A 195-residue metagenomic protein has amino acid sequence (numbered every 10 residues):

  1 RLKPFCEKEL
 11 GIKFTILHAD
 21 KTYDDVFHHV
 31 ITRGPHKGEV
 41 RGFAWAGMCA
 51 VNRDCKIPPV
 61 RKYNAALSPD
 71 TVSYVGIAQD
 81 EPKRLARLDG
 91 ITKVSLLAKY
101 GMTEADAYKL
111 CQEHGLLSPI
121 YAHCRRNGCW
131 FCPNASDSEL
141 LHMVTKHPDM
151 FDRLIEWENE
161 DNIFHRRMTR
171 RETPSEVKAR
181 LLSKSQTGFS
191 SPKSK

Functional and structural regions predicted by a protein language model:
R1-K195: Nucleotide-activated chemistry modules centered on ATP-dependent adenylation/adenylyltransferase
